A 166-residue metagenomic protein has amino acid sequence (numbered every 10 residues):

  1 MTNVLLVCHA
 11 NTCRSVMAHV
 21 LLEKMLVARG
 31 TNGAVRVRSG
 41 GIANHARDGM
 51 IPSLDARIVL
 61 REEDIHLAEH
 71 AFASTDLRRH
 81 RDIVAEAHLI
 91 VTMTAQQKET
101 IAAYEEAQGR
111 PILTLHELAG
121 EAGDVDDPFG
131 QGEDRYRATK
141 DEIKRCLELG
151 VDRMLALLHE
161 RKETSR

Functional and structural regions predicted by a protein language model:
M1-R166: Short polar/charged helix/loop
